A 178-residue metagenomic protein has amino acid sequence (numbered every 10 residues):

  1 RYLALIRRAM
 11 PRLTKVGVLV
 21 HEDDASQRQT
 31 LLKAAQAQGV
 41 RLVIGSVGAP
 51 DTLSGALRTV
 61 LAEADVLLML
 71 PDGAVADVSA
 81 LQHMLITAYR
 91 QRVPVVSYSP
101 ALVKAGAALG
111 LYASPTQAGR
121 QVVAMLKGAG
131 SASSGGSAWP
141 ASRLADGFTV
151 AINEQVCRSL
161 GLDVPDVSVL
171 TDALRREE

Functional and structural regions predicted by a protein language model:
R1-E178: Short hydrophobic alpha-helices and adjacent helix-cap/hinge residues
